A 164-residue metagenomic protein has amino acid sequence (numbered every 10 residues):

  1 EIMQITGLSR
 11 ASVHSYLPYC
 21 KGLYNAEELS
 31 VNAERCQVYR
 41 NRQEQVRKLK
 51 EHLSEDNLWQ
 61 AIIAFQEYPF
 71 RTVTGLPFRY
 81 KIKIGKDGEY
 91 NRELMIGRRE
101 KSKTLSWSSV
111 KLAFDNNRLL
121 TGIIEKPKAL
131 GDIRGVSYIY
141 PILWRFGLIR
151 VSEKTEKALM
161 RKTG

Functional and structural regions predicted by a protein language model:
E1, S12, Y138, I142: Residues in the helix-turn-helix
E1-T6, V13, A129: Short alpha-helical "recognition helix" segments of helix-turn-helix
Q4, L8, N32-C36, S152-G164: Short, surface-exposed, charge-dense and proline/glycine-enriched linear segments
T6-G7, L17, F114, G131: A general structural motif at alpha-helix termini
L8, Y19, I142-R145: Alpha-helical DNA-recognition elements
S12-N41: Short, solvent-exposed alpha-helical "recognition" segments
R42-G164: Intrinsically disordered, charged low-complexity linkers and terminal tails that flank or connect structured domains
